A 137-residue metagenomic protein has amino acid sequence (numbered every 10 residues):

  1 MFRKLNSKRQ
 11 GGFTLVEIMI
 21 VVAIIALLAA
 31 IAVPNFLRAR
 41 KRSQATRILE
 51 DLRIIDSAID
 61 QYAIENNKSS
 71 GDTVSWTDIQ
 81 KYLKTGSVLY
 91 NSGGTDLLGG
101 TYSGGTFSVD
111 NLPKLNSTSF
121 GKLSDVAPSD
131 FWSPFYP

Functional and structural regions predicted by a protein language model:
M1-F13: N-terminal leader/signal peptides at the extreme start of proteins
M19-N35: Alpha-helical hydrophobic helix detector
V22, L49, D56: Conserved catalytic core of two-component sensor histidine kinases
A30, L52-A58: Conserved beta-strand->loop/alpha-helix structural units within folded catalytic cores of enzymes with alpha/beta
L37-L52: Aliphatic-rich helix starts adjacent to a transmembrane/signal segment
S57-D60, I64-P137: Extracellular/periplasmic head regions of type IV pilus-like filament subunits
